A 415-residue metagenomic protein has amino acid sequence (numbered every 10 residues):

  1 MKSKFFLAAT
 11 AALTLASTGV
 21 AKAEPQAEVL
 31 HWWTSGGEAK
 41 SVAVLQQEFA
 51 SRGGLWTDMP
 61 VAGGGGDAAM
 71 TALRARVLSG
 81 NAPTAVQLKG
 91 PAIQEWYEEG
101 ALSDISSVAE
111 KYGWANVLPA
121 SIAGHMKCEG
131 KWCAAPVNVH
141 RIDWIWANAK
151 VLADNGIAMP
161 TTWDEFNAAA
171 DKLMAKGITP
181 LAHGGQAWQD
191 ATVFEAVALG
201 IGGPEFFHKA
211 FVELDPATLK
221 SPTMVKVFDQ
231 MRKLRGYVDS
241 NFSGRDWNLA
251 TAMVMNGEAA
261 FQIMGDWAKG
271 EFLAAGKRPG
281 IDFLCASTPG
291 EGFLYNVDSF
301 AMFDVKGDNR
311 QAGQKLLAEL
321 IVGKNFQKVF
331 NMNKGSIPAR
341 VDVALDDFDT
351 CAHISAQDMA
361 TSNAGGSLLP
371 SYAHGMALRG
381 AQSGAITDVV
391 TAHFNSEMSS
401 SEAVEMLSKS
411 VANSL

Functional and structural regions predicted by a protein language model:
A8-T10, A21-E99, K111-Y112, M159 (+3 more regions): Conserved N-terminal structural module of periplasmic/extracytoplasmic solute-binding proteins
P25, Q47, S51-R52, N155 (+3 more regions): Extracytoplasmic/periplasmic substrate-recognition and gating elements
W32, V193, D229-A312: Extracytoplasmic/periplasmic substrate-binding proteins
G90-D143, N167, V193-E195: Hinge/lid segment of periplasmic solute-binding proteins
S107, W267-G270, F300-G380: Mature extracytoplasmic/periplasmic domains
W132-V137, D143, N167-P216, A259: Extracytoplasmic/periplasmic solute-binding protein
P136, A339, V343, A356-L415: C-terminal capping/gating helix-and-loop segments adjacent to ligand/active sites or protein-protein/ligand interfaces
A170-L173, V212-S243: Glycine-centered hinge/linker elements that transmit conformational signals in sensory and ligand-binding systems
